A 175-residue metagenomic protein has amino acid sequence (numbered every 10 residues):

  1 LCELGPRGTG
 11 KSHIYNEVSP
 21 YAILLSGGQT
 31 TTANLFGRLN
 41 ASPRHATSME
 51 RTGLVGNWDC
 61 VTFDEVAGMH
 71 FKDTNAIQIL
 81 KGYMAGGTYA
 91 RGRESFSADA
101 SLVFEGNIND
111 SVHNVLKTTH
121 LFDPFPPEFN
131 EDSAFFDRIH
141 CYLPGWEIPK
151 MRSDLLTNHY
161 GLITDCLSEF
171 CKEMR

Functional and structural regions predicted by a protein language model:
C2-I14: Walker A/P-loop nucleotide-binding motif
E3-P6, G27-G28, F63-E65, F104-I108 (+1 more regions): Short His-Asn-centered micro-motif
T9-S12, T32-A33, G68-H70, D110-V112 (+1 more regions): Flexible loop/turn segments at secondary-structure boundaries
Y15-V61, A67-D73: AAA+/P-loop NTPase substrate/partner-engagement loops
S19, N40, K81-T88, L116: Signal for well-folded cores of large energy- and translation-related assemblies
P43-G53, A85-A100, D123-D132: Conserved Walker
N57-Y83, A100, N107-T118, A134-F135: Conserved AAA+/SF3 P-loop NTPase catalytic/coupling segment centered on the Walker-B
S95-L102, N107-R175: Phosphate-sensing "switch" segment of ASCE/P-loop ATPases
